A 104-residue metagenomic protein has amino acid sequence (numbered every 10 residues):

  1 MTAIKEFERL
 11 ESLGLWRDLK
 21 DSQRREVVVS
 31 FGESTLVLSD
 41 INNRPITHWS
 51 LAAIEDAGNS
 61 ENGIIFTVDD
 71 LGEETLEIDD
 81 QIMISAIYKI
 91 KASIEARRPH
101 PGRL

Functional and structural regions predicted by a protein language model:
M1-S30: Anionic N-terminal interaction surfaces
T2-E6, A53-R103: Acidic, Ser/Thr- and proline-rich intrinsically disordered linker/docking segments of eukaryotic scaffolds
D18, L38-N42, V68-L71: Short acidic, glycine-rich loop/turn motifs
S22-R24, F31-E61: Phosphoinositide-binding peripheral membrane targeting modules
V29, L36-L38, F66, L76: Hydrophobic beta-strand residues in large extracellular and virion-surface proteins
